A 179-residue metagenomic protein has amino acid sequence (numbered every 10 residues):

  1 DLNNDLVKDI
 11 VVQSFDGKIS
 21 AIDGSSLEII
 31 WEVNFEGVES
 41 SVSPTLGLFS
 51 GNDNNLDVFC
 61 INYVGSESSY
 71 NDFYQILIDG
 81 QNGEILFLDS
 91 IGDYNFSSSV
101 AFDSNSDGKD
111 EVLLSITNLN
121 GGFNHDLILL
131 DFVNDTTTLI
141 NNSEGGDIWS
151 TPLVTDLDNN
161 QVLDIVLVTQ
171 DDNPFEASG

Functional and structural regions predicted by a protein language model:
D1-L2, V42-G51, S97-N105, S150-L157 (+1 more regions): Beta-propeller blade termini
N4-Q13, G51-I61, S106-S115, N159-V168: Acidic/hydrophobic-patterned starts of short beta strands in beta-sheet-rich repeat architectures
G17, Y63-S69, T117-G122, Q170-F175: Short glycine/acidic-enriched loop and turn motifs that connect beta-strands
G24-S26, D79-N82, D131-D135: Short loop/turn segments that connect beta-strands within beta-propeller blades
E28-G37, E84-S90, D135-E144: Aromatic (tryptophan-biased) beta-strands that constitute blades/sheets of beta-rich domains
S40-S41, N71, N95-V100, F123 (+1 more regions): Beta-rich catalytic cores
I165-Q170, A177-G179: Blade-level signature of beta-propeller repeat domains, shared across WD40, Kelch, NHL, RCC1 and BNR/Asp-box propellers
